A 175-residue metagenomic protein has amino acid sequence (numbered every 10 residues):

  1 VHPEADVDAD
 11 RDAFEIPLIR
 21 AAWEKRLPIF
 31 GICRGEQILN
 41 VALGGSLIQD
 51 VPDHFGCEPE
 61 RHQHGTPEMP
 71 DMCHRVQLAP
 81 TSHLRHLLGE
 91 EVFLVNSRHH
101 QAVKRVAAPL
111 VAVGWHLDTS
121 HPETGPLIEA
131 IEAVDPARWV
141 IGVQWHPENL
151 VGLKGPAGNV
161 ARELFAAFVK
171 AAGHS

Functional and structural regions predicted by a protein language model:
V1-V7: Aromatic- and Gly/Pro-rich amphipathic surface segment
V7-L27, P52, G56-S175: Amide-donor transfer/coupling interface in amidating biosynthetic enzymes
R20-I48: Catalytic nucleophile loop
